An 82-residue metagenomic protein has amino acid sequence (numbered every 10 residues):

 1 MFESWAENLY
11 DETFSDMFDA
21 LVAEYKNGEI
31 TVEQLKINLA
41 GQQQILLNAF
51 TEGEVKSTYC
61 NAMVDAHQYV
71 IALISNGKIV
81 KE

Functional and structural regions predicted by a protein language model:
M1-S4, E29, S75-E82: Short intrinsically disordered terminal tails
M1-V22: Short terminal alpha-helical segments
S15, A72-G77: Disordered, low-complexity tails and leader-like regions
A20-I71: Acidic, low-complexity, intrinsically disordered interaction modules
